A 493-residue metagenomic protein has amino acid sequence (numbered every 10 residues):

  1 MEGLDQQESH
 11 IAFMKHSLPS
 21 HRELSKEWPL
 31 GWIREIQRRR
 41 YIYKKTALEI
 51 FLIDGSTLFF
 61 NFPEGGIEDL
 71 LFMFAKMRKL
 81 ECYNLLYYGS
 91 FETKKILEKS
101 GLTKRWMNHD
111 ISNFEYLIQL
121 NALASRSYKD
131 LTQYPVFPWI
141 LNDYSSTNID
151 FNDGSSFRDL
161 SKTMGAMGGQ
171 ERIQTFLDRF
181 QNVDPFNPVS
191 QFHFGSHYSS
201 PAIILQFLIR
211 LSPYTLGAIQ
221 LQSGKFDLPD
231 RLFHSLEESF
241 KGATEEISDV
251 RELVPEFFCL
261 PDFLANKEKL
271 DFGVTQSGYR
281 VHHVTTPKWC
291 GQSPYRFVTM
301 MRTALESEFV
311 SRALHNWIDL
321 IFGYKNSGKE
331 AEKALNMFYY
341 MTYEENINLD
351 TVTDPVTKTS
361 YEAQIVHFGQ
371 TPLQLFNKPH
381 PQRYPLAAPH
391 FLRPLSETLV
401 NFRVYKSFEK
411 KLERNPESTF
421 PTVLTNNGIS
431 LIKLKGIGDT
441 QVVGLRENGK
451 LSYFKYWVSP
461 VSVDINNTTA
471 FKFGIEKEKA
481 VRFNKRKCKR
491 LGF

Functional and structural regions predicted by a protein language model:
M1, H21-G31, R38, Y43-K45 (+13 more regions): Eukaryote-biased feature marking scaffold/signaling PDZ-domain proteins and nuclear chromatin regulators
E2-I96: Acidic, Ser/Thr- and proline-rich intrinsically disordered linker/docking segments of eukaryotic scaffolds
L4-Q6, I33-E35, R40-Y43, G55-T57 (+8 more regions): Conserved beta-strand elements of beta-rich interaction domains across eukaryotes, especially beta-propellers
T46-D54, G66-L70, K76-L80, A124 (+7 more regions): Generic alpha-helical propensity signal that fires on short helical segments and nearby coil/disordered stretches
F59, E115, S452: Short catalytic/ligand-binding loop motif for oxyanion handling, primarily in non-cytosolic enzymes, centered on
E64-E68, L80-C82, N148-I149, L349-V352 (+1 more regions): Short C-terminal domain-edge/linker segments immediately following a structured domain
F91, K95-K406: Long, non-catalytic protein-protein interaction scaffolds
P372-F493: WD40-repeat beta-propeller superdomains and closely related acidic/aromatic-rich repeat-like regions
